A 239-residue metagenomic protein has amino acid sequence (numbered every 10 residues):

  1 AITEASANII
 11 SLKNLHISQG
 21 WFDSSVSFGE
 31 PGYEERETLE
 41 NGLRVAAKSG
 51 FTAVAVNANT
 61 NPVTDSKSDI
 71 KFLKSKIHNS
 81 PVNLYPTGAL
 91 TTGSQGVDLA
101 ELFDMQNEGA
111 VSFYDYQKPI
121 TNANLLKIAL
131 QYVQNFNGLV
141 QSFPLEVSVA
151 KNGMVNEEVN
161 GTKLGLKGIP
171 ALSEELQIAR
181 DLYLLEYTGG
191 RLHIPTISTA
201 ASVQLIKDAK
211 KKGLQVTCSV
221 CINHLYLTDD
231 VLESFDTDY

Functional and structural regions predicted by a protein language model:
A1-Q19: Histidine-rich, glycine-flanked metal-binding segment
A7, T52, V111: Conserved acidic residues
K13-I77: Metal-associated gating/positioning segment near the N- to mid-region
N14, S25, A46, G50 (+5 more regions): Divalent metal-coordination and catalytic microenvironments
S18, K67-T87, Q131-L145: Alpha-helix-loop-beta-strand connector modules within alpha/beta enzyme cores
S24-E37, A58, V82-D98, L164-L172: Active-site mouth loops of central-metabolism enzymes
N59-V63, G88-T91, Q117-P119, T196-I197: Conserved short loop/turn motifs at secondary-structure junctions
L99-Y239: Histidine/acidic residue-rich metal-binding segments in metalloenzymes
